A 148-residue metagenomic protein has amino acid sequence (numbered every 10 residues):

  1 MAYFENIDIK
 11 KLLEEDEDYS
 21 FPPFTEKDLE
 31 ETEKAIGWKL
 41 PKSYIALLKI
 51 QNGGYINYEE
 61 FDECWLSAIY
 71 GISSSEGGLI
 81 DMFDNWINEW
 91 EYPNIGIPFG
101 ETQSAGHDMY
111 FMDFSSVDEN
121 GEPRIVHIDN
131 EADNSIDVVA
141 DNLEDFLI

Functional and structural regions predicted by a protein language model:
M1-G106: A surface-exposed partner-binding patch
G96-I97, M109-Y110, P123-V126: A broad, low-specificity signal marking well-ordered, structured residues that form hydrophobic/aromatic
E101-Q103, S116, D129-A132: Short, flexible loop/turn elements at secondary-structure junctions
A105-M109, A132-V139: Short, surface-exposed beta-strand/loop "edge" segments at domain boundaries and coil↔beta transitions
H107-V117: Broad, structure-driven detector of short, well-ordered beta-strand segments within folded domains
R124-H127, I136-L147: Compact, glycine/acidic-enriched structural inserts
